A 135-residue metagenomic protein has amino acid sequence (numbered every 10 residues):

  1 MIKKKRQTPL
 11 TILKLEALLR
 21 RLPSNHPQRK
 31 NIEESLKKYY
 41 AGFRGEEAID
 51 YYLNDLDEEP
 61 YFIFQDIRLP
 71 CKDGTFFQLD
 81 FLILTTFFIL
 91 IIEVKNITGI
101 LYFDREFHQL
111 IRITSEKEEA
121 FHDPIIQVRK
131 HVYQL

Functional and structural regions predicted by a protein language model:
M1-L79, I83-L135: Intrinsically disordered, low-complexity Ser/Thr/Pro/Gly-rich regulatory segments
